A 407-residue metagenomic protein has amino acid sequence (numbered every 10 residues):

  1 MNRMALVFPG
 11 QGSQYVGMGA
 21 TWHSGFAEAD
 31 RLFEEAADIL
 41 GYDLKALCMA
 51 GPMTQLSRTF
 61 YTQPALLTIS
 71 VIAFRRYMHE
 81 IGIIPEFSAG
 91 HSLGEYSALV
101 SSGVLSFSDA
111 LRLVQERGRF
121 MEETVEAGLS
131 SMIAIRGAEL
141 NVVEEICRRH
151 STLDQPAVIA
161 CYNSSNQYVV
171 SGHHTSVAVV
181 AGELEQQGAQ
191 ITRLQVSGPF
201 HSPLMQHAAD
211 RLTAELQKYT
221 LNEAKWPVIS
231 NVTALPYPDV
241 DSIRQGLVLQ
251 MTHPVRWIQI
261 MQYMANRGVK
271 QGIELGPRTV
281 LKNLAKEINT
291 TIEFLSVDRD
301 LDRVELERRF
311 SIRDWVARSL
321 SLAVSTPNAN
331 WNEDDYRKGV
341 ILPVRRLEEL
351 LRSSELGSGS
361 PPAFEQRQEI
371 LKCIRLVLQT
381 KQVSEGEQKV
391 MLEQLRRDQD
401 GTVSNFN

Functional and structural regions predicted by a protein language model:
M1-P9, G359-N407: Short, low-complexity connector segments at domain boundaries
N2-R148, G272-L284, N289-L301, P327 (+4 more regions): FabD-like malonyl-/acyl-CoA
Q11-S13, L40-Y42, P52, R75 (+2 more regions): Alpha/beta catalytic cores of group-transfer enzymes, especially the acyltransferase/condensing modules of polyketide
G17-G19, R58-T59, S165-N166, R244-G246 (+1 more regions): A short, structure-level motif marking secondary-structure boundaries and short turns
D30, P64, S164-N166, I258: A generic "functional-site adjacency" signal
I191-N283, S311-R352, G357, L371 (+2 more regions): Acyltransferase
E293-W315: Short, flexible loop segments at boundaries between secondary-structure elements
